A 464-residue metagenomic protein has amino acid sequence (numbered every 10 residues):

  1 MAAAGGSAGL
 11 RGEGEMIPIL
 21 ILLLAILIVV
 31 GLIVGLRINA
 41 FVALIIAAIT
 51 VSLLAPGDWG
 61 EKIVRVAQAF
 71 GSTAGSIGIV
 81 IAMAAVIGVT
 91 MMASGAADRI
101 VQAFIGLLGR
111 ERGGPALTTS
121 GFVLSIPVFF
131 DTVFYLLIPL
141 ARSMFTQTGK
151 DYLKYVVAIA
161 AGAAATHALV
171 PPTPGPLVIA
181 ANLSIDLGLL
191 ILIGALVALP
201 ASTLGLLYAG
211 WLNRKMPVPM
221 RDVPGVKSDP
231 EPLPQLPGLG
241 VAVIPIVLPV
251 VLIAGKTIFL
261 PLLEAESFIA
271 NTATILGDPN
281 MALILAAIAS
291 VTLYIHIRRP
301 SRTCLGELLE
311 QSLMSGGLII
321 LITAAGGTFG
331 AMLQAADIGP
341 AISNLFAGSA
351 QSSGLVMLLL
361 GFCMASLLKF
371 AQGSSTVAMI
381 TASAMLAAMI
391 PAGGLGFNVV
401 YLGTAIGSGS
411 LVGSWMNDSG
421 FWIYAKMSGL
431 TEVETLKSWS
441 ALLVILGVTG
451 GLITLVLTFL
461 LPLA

Functional and structural regions predicted by a protein language model:
A2-I19, L192-E307, P462-A464: Long, contiguous bundles of hydrophobic transmembrane helices that form the permeation core of multi-pass
A4, S143-V250, N398, G420-L457: Membrane-core helix-loop-helix motifs of multi-pass transport proteins
G12-V86, R99, A103-L107, L252-A325 (+1 more regions): Hydrophobic transmembrane alpha-helices of multi-pass solute/ion transporters
E15-L22, G75-I77, T132-V133, N280-M281 (+2 more regions): Structural signature of hydrophobic alpha-helical transmembrane segments
L22-I33, I45-L53, I81-G88, G121-L124 (+7 more regions): Hydrophobic core segments of alpha-helical transmembrane domains in multi-pass membrane transport and ion-translocation
W59-M144, R299-I390: Membrane-embedded alpha-helical segments and adjacent helix-loop junctions characteristic of multi-pass solute
I81, R110-I126, T148-A168, D186-L199 (+4 more regions): Alpha-helical transmembrane segments of multi-pass membrane proteins
E111, A198, G354-A464: C-terminal transmembrane helix pair
